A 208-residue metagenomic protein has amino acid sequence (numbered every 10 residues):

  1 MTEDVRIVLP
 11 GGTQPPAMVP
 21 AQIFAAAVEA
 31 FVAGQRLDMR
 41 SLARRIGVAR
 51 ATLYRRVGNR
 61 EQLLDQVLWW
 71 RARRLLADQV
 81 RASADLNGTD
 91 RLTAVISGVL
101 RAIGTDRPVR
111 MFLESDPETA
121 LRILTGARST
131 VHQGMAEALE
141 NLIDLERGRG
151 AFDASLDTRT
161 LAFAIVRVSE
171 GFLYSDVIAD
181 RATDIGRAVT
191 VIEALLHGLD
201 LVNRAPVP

Functional and structural regions predicted by a protein language model:
M1-P10, R101, E137, N141-R149 (+2 more regions): C-terminal peripheral helix-coil segments that are non-catalytic and often amphipathic
A17-R44: Short, amphipathic alpha-helix enriched in basic
F31-R36, Y54-D65: HTH DNA-binding helix-turn interface
V57, L68, S169: DNA major-groove recognition helix of helix-turn-helix
Q66, V80-V109, A162: Hydrophobic alpha-helical connector segments
L68-A77: Short, basic, alpha-helical segments at the C-terminal edge of helix-turn-helix-like DNA-binding modules
M111, R122-R149, R159-V166: Amphipathic alpha-helical packing segments from all-alpha helical-bundle domains
